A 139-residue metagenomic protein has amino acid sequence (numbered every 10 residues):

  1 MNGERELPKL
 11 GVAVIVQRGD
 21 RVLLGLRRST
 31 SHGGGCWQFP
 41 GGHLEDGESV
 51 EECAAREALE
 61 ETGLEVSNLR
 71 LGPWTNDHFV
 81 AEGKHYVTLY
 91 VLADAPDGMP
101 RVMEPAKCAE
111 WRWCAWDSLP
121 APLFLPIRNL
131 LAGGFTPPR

Functional and structural regions predicted by a protein language model:
M1-L23, H43, W74, L89-L92: Conserved N-terminal beta-strand and adjoining loop/helix that marks the start of the Nudix/MutT-like hydrolase domain
L7-G11, Q17, G34, F39 (+3 more regions): Short connector loops at helix/strand junctions that flank enzyme active sites, especially segments positioning acidic
R18-R21, R28, D94-M99, W116-S118: Short loop segments at secondary-structure junctions
R21-E60: Conserved Nudix-box catalytic region and its N-terminal flanking loop in Nudix hydrolases and closely related
G42, R56, L69, C114-D117: Structural detector for helix-capping/boundary residues
E65-P73: A short coil-to-beta-strand element that immediately follows conserved catalytic motifs
T75-M99, G134: Active-site-adjacent beta-strand/loop module that shapes the phosphate/pyrophosphate-binding cleft
L92, R101-G134: NUDIX/MutT-family hydrolases
